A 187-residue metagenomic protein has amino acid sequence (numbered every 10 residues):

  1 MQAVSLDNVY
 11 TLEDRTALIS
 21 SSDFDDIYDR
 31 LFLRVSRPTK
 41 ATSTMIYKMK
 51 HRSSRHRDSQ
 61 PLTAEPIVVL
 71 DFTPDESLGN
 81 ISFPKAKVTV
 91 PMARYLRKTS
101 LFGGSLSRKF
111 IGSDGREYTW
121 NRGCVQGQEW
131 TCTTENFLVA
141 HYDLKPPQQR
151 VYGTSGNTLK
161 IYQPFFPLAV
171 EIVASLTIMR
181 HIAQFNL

Functional and structural regions predicted by a protein language model:
M1-L62, R94-R108, S113-L187: Low-complexity or membrane-interfacial segments used for flexible interactions
I67-G104: Helix-adjacent hinge/juxtasegments
